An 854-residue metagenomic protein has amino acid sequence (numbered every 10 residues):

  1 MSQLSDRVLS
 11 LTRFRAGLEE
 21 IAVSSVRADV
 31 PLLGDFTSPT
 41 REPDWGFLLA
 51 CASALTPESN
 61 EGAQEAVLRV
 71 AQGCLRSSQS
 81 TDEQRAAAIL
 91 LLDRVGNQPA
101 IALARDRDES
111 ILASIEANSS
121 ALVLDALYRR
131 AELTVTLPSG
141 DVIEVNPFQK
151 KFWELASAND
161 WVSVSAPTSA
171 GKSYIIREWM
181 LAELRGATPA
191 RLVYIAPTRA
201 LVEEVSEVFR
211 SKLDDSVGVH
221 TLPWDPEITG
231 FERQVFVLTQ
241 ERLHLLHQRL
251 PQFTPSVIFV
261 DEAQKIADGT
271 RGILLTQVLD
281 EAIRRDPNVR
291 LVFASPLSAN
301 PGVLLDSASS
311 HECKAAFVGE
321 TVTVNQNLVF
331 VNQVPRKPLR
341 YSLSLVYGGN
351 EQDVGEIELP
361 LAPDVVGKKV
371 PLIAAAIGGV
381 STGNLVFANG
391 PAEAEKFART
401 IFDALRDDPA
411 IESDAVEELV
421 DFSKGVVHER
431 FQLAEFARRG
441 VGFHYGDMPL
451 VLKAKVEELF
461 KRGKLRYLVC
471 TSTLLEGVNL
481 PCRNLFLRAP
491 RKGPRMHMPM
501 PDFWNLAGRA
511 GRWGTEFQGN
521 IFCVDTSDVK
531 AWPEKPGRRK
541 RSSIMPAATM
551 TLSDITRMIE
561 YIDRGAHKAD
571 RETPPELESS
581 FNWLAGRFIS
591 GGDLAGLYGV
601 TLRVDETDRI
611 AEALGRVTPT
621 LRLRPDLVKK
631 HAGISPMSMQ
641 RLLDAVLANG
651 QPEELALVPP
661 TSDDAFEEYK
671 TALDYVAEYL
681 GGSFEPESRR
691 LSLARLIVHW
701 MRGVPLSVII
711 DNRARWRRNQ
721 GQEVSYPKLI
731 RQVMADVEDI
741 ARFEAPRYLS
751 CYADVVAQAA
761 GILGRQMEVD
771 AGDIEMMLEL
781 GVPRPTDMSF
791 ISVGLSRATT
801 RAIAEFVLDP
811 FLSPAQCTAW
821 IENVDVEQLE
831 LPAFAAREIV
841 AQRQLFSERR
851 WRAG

Functional and structural regions predicted by a protein language model:
F14-R105, L127, G565-L602, R616-G854: C-terminal accessory/interaction regions of large nucleic acid-associated machines
A88-Q149: Pre-P-loop entry segment of helicase/translocase ATPase cores
L124-T136, V142-I143, F148-K150, E154 (+8 more regions): Conserved C-terminal RecA-like helicase domain
Q240-L243, R249-R290: SF2 helicase catalytic motif II
R242-R249, K453-E458, L468-R483, R509-Q518: SF2 helicase motor core recognition
D280, V289-T400, G442: Conserved interdomain linker/interface between the two RecA-like ATPase lobes of SF2 helicase motors
P287-V292, L480, N484, P490-S542: Conserved segment of the helicase C-terminal RecA-like domain
R512, F517-E612: C-terminal helicase module of SF1/SF2 nucleic-acid helicases/translocases
